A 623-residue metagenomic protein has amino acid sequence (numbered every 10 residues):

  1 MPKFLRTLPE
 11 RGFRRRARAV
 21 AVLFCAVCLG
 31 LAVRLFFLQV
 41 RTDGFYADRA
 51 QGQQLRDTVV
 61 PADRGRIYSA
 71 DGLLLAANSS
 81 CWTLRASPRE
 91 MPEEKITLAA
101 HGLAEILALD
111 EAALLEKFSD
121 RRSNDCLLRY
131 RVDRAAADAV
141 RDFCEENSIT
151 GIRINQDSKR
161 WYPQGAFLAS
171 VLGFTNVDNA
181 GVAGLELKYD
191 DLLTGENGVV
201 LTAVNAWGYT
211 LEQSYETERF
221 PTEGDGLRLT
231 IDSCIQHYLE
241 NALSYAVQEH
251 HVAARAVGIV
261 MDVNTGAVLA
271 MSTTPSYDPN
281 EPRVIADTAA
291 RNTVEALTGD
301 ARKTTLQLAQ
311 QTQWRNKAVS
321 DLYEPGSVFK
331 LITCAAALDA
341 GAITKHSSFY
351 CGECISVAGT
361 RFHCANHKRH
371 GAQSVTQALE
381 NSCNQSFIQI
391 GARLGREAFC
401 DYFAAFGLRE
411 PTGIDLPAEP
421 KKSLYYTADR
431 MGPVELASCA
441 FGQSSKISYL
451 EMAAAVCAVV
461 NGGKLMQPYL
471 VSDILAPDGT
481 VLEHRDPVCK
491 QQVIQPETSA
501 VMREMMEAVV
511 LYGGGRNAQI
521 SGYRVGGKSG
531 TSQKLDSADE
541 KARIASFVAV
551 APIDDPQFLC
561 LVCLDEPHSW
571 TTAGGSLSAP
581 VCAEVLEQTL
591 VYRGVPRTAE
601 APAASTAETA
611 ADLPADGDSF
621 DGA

Functional and structural regions predicted by a protein language model:
M1-A296, Q313, L322, E397-G407 (+4 more regions): Periplasmic/cell-envelope proteins involved in peptidoglycan metabolism and beta-lactam response
A76, N205-E216, V263-V328, I332-L564 (+4 more regions): Beta-lactam-recognizing serine transpeptidase/beta-lactamase-like catalytic domain environment
